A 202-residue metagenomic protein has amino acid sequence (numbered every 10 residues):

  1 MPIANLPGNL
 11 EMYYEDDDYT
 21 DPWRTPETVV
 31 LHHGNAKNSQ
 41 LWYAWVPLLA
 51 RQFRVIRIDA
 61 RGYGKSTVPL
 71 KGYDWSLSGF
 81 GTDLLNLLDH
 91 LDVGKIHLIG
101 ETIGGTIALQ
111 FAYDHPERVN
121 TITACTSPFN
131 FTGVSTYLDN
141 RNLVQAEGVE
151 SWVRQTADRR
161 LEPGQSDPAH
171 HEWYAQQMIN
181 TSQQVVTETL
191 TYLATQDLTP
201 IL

Functional and structural regions predicted by a protein language model:
M1-E11: N-terminal cap/lid segment of alpha/beta-hydrolase-fold proteins
L10-Y73: Conserved HGGG/HGGXW glycine-rich cap/lid loop of the alpha/beta-hydrolase fold
H33-N35, I96, G100-T102: Conserved alpha/beta-hydrolase "nucleophile elbow" surrounding the catalytic nucleophile
D59, H97, N120-T123: Residue in the alpha/beta-hydrolase core beta-strand immediately N-terminal to the catalytic nucleophile
S78-I96: Conserved acidic catalytic loop of the alpha/beta-hydrolase fold
F80, L98-G100, C125: Short beta-strand immediately N-terminal to the catalytic nucleophile in serine-hydrolase-like folds
T106-D114, R118-V149: Flexible "cap/lid" loop of the alpha/beta hydrolase fold
T132-T136, A146-L202: Conserved alpha/beta-hydrolase catalytic His-Asp/Glu region
